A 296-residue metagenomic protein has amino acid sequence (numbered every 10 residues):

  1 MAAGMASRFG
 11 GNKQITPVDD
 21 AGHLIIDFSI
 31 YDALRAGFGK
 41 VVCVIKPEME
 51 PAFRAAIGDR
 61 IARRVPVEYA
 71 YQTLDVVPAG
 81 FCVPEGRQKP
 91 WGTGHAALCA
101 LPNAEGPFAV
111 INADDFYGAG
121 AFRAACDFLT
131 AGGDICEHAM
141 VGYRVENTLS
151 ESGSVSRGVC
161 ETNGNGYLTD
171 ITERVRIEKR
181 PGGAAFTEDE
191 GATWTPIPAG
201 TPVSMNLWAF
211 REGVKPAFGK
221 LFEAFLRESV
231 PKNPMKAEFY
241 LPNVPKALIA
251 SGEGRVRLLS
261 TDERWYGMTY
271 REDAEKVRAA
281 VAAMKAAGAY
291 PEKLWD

Functional and structural regions predicted by a protein language model:
M1-G58, V65-V67, Q72, G106: N-terminal glycine-rich phosphate-binding loop and ensuing alpha1 helix
F53-I57, A125, F218, V277: Hydrophobic packing residues within well-ordered alpha-helices of enzyme cores
I61-P107: Short phosphate-binding loop-to-helix
G106-F116: Short beta-strand-to-loop acidic/aromatic patch adjacent to the donor-nucleotide binding site
A119-W208, E212: Conserved core of the sugar-phosphate nucleotidyltransferase
G219-G254: A C-terminal functional module that forms or caps the active site or interfaces directly with catalytic machinery
V256-L259, G267: Conserved active-site beta-strand element of glycosyltransferases/polysaccharide synthases
